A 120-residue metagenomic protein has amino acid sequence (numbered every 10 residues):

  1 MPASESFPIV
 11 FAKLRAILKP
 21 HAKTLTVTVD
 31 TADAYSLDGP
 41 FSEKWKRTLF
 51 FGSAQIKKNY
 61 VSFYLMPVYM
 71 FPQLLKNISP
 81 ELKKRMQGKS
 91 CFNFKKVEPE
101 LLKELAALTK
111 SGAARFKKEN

Functional and structural regions predicted by a protein language model:
M1-N120: Charge-dense, helix-prone N-terminal extensions
